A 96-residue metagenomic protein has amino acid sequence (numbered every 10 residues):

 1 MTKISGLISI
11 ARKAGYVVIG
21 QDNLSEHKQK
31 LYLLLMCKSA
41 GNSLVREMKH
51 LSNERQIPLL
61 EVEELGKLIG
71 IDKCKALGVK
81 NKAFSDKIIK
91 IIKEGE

Functional and structural regions predicted by a protein language model:
T2-M36: N-terminal first-folded block
S5, A14, V62-G66, C74-A76: Generic secondary-structure boundary/loop-capping signal
I10, V18-E26, S43-L68, I92: Positively charged, polar, low-complexity stretches
K30-Y32, R55, K73-K75: A generic structural signal for short beta-strands and their flanking turns/coil linkers
S39: Flexible loop residues that form catalytic and substrate-binding hotspots at small-molecule/glycan-binding clefts
N42-S43, A83: Short alpha-helical
G66-E96: C-terminal structural segments of small proteins and small subunits
